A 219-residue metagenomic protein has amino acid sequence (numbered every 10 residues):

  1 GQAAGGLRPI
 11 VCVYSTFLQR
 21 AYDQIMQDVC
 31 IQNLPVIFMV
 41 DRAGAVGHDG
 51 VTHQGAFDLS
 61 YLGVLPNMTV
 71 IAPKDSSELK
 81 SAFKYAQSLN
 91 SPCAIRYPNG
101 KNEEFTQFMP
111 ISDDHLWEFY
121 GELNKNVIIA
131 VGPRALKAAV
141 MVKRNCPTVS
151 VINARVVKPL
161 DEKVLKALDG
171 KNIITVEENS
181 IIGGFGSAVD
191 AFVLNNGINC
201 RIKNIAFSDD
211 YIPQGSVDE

Functional and structural regions predicted by a protein language model:
G1-M39, A56-F57, L168: Thiamine diphosphate
L7-Y14, A45, M68-T69, P147-V151: Short, basic, glycine/proline-bearing loop/turn elements
V11, F38-V40, V70-K74, I95-Y97 (+2 more regions): General beta-strand structural signal in soluble alpha/beta enzymes
T16-L18, P73-K80, I181-G183: Active-site glycine- and acidic-residue-rich loops that bind and position anionic ligands or nucleotide-like cofactors
L18, I31-N33, A45-Q54, L59 (+1 more regions): Thiamine diphosphate
Q24-Q27, S81, M141, A191: Alpha-helical scaffolding segments of alpha/beta enzyme cores, especially the outer helices of TIM-barrel or partial
Q32-I37, D41-S88: Conserved thiamine diphosphate
